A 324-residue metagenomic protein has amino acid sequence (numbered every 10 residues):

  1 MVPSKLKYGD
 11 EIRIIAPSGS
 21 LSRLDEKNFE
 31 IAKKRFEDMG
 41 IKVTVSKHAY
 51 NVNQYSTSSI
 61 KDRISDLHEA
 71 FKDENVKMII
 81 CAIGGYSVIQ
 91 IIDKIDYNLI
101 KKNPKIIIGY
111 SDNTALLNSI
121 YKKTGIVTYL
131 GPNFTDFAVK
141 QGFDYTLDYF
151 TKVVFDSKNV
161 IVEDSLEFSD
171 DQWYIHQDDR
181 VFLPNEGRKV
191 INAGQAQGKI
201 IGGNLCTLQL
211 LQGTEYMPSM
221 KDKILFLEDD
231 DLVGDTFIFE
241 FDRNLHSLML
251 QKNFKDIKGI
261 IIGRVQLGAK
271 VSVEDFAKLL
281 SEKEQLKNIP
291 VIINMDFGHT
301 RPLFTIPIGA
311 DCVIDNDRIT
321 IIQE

Functional and structural regions predicted by a protein language model:
M1-N75: ATP/NTP phosphate-donor binding region
I14, I79, D112, L208 (+2 more regions): Buried hydrophobic positions in well-ordered alpha/beta secondary-structure cores of metabolic enzymes
N28-F29, I60-I64, F239-H246, V273-L280: Charged helix-capping and loop-helix junction motifs
I95-I120, V127-F134, P290-V291: Short, acidic/small-residue loops that bind anionic groups at enzyme active sites
Y129-N204: Conserved anion/nucleotide-ligand pocket segment
N185, I201-K223: Glycine-rich, aromatic-lined ligand/substrate-binding cores of catalytic and carbohydrate-binding domains
G213-V273: Internal helical hairpin/lid segments
I262-E324: ATP/nucleoside-binding phosphotransfer catalytic cores, i.e., glycine-rich phosphate-binding loops
